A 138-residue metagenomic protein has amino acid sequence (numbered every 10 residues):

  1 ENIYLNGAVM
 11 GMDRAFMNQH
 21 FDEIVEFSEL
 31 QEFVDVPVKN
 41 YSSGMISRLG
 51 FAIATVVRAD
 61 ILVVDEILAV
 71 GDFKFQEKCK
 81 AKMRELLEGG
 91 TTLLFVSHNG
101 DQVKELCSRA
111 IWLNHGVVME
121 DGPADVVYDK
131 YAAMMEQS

Functional and structural regions predicted by a protein language model:
E1-A8: Q-loop/switch helix immediately C-terminal to the Walker
Y4, F16-F33, A52: Conserved ABC ATPase "signature" region
T55-V64: A short, proline-enriched helix->beta-strand linker immediately N-terminal to the Walker B motif in ABC-type P-loop
Q76-G89: Helical segment within the ABC ATPase nucleotide-binding domain
S97-H98: H-loop/switch region of ABC-family ATPase nucleotide-binding domains
V103-E105: A short, surface-exposed alpha-helical micro-motif characterized by mixed small hydrophobic and charged/polar residues
H115-G116, Y131: Conserved ABC ATPase "signature" C-loop
D121-G122: ABC ATPase "signature
